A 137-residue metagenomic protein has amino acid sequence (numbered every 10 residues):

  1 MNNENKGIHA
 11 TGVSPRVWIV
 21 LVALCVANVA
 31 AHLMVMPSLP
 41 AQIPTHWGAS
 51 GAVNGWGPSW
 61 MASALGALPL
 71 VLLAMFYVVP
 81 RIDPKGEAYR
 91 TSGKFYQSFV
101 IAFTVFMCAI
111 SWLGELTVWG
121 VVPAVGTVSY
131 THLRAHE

Functional and structural regions predicted by a protein language model:
M1-T11: Short, Lys/Arg-rich, polar N-terminal cytosolic tail immediately upstream of the first transmembrane signal-anchor
G12-V22: Alpha-helical transmembrane segments and their helix-start/interface "positive-inside/aromatic belt" motifs in integral
V20-A30, A64-V71, M75, A102-A109: Lipid-exposed faces of alpha-helical membrane segments in multi-pass integral membrane proteins
H32-A62: Active-site and channel-lining beta-strand-loop segments that bind or position nucleotide-derived/phosphorylated
V71-D83, R134: Membrane-water interface of transmembrane alpha-helices
V79-V122: Ordered, amphipathic secondary-structure segments that act as subunit-interaction surfaces in large macromolecular
V122-V128: Non-cytosolic membrane-interface motifs at loop->transmembrane helix junctions
T131-E137: Conserved small/polar residues in nucleotide/adenosyl-binding loops
